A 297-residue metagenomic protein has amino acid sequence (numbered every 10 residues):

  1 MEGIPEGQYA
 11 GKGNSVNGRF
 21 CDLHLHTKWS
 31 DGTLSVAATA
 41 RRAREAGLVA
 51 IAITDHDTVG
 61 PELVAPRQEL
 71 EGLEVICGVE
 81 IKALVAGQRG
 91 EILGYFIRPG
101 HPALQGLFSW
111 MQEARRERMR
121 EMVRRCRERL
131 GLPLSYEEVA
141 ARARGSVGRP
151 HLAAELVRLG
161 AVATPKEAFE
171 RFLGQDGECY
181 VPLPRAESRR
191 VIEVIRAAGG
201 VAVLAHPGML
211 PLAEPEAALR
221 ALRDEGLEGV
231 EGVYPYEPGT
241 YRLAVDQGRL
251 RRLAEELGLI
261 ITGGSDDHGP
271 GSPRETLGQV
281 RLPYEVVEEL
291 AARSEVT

Functional and structural regions predicted by a protein language model:
E2-R89, L173-G174, A186, R190-E193 (+4 more regions): An N-terminally biased module of ancient metal coordination in phosphate/nucleic-acid-related enzymes
Q68-A217, R281-A291, T297: Extended substrate/RNA-proximal surfaces in nucleic-acid metabolism proteins
E275-V280: Extracellular/periplasmic loop regions
